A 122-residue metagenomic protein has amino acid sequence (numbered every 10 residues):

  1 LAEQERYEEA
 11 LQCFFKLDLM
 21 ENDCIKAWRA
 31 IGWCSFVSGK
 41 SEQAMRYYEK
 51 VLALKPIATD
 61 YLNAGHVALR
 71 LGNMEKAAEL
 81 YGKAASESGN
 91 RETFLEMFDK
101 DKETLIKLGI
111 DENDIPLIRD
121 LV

Functional and structural regions predicted by a protein language model:
N22, K55-P56, G89: Short coil turns that delineate tetratricopeptide repeat
K26, T59-D60, T93: Start-of-helix register in tetratricopeptide repeats
S88-V122: Terminal, low-structured helical/coil segments at or just beyond the last alpha-helical repeat
